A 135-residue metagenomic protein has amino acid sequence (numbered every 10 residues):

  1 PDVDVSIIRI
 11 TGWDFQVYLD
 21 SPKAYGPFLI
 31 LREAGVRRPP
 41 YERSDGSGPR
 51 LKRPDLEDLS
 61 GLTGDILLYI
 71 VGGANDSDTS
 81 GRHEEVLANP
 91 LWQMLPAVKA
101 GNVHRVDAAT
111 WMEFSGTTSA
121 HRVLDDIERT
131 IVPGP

Functional and structural regions predicted by a protein language model:
P1-P40: Basic- and aromatic-lined ligand-binding clefts that recognize polyanionic substrates
I8-G12, S44-G46, G72-A74: Histidine- and/or cysteine-centered catalytic micro-motif in compact active-site loops
F15-Y18, G46-P49, T110-T117: Second-shell loop/turn segments in exported
G26-I30, D55, V123, I127: Stable alpha-helical elements in mature extracytoplasmic
R43-G48, G81: Short, flexible loop segments at the rims of nucleotide/cofactor-binding pockets, characterized by
P54-T63: Short helices/loops that flank or line small-molecule/ion binding pockets
L62-P135: Structured C-terminal subdomain patch of bacterial secreted/periplasmic proteins
